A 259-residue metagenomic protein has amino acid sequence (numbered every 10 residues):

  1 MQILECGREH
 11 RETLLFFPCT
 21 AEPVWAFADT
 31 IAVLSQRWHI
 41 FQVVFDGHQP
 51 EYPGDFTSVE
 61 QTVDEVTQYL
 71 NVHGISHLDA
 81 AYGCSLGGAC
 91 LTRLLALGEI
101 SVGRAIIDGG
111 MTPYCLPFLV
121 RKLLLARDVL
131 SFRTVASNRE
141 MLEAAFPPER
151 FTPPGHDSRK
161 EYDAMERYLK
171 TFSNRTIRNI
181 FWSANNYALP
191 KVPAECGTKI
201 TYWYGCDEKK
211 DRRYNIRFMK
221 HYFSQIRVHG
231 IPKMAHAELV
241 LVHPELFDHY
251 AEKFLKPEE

Functional and structural regions predicted by a protein language model:
L4-Y52: Conserved HGGG/HGGXW glycine-rich cap/lid loop of the alpha/beta-hydrolase fold
F41-Y82: Active-site loop/oxyanion-hole signature of alpha/beta-hydrolase fold enzymes
V43-Q49, M111, P232-A235: Short beta-to-alpha linker loops that shape the active-site pocket of alpha/beta-hydrolase fold enzymes
Y82-L91: Gly/Ala-rich beta-loop-alpha elbow adjacent to hydrolase catalytic centers
A96, V102-T134: Flexible "cap/lid" loop of the alpha/beta hydrolase fold
L116, S137-A194: Conserved alpha/beta-hydrolase catalytic His-Asp/Glu region
R175-H221, G230: Conserved serine/cysteine hydrolase catalytic core
I231-L246: Catalytic histidine-centered segment of alpha/beta-hydrolase-like enzymes
